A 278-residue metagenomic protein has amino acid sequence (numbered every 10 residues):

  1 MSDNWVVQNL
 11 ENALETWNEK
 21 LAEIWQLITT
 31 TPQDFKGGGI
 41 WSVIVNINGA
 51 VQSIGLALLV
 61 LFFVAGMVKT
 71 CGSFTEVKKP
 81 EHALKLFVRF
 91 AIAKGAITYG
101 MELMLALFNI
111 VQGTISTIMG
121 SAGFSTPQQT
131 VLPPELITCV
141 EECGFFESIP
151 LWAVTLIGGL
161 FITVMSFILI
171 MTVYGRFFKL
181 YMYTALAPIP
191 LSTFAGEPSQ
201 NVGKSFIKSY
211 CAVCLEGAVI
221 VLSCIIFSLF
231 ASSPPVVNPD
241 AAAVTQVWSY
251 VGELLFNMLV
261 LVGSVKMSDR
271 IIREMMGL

Functional and structural regions predicted by a protein language model:
M1-L58: Binding/recognition "hotspot" determinant
S2-L10, P80-G100, G203-V213: Alpha-helical transmembrane segments and their helix-start/interface "positive-inside/aromatic belt" motifs in integral
E23-Q26, H82-R89, N109, S116 (+4 more regions): Short amphipathic alpha-helical coupling elements at transmembrane boundaries
I44-Q52, L84-V88, I92, G175 (+4 more regions): Alpha-helical membrane-interface segments at transmembrane helix boundaries
S53-A65, I157, F161-T163, L180: Hydrophobic alpha-helical transmembrane segments
L58-K94, L186-Q200: Hydrophobic transmembrane alpha-helix segments characteristic of membrane transport and insertion machinery
K94-L186, C224-G277: Non-cytosolic segments of integral membrane proteins
L191-K208, D240, I271-M275: Alpha-helical transmembrane segments
